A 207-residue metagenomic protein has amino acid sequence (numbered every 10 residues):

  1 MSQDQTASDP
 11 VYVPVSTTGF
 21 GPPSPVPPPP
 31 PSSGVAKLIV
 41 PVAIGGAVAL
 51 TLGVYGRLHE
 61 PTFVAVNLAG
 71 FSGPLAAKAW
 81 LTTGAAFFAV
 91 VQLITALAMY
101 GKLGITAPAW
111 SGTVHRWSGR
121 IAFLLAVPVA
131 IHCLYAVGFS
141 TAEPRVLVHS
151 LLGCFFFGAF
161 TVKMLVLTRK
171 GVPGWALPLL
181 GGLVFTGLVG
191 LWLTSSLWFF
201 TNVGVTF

Functional and structural regions predicted by a protein language model:
S2-F207: Membrane-embedded alpha-helical bundles that constitute the cytochrome b-like, heme-associated redox core of multi-pass
